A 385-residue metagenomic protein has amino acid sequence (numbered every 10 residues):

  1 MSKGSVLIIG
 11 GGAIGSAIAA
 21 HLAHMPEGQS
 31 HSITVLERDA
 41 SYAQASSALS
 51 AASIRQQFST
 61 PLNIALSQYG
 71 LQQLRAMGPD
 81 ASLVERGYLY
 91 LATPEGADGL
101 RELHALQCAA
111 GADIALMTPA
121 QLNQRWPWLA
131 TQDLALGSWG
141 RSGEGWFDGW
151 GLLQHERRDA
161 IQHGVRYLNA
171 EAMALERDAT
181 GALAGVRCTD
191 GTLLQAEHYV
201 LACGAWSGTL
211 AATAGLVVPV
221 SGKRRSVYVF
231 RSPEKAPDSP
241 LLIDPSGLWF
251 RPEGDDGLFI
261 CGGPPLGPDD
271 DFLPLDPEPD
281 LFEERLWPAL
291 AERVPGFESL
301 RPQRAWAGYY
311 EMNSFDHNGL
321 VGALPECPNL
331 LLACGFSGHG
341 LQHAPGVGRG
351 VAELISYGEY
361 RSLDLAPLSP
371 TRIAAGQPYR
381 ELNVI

Functional and structural regions predicted by a protein language model:
M1-I14: Beta1/beta-strand and adjacent pyrophosphate-binding region of the FAD-binding site in flavoprotein oxidoreductases
A23-S46: Glycine-rich FAD pyrophosphate-binding loop
A43, G191-S239: Central helical "cap/lid" subdomain
A51-R125, G247-W249, L290-A291: Dinucleotide-binding Rossmann-like beta1-alpha1 core, especially the glycine-rich loop that anchors the ADP
A76, A92-H163, L168-N169, A174-A182: Flavin (FAD/FMN) cofactor-binding and adjacent substrate-gating region of FAD-dependent oxidoreductase domains
A174-Q195, Y199: Conserved beta-strand-loop-beta-strand element in the redox core of flavoprotein oxidoreductases
V217, P233-N329: Active-site lid/adjacent beta-loop-alpha segment flanking the redox-cofactor pocket in flavoenzymes
A291-I385: C-terminal catalytic lobe of FAD-dependent flavoproteins
